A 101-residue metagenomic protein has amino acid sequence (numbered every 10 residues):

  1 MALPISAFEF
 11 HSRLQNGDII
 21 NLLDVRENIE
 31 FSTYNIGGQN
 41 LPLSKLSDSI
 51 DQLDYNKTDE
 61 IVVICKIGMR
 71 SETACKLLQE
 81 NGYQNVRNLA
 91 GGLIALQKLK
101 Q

Functional and structural regions predicted by a protein language model:
M1-N21, V25-E60, K66-Q101: Rhodanese-like catalytic fold shared by cysteine-dependent sulfurtransferases and DSP/PTP-type phosphatases
